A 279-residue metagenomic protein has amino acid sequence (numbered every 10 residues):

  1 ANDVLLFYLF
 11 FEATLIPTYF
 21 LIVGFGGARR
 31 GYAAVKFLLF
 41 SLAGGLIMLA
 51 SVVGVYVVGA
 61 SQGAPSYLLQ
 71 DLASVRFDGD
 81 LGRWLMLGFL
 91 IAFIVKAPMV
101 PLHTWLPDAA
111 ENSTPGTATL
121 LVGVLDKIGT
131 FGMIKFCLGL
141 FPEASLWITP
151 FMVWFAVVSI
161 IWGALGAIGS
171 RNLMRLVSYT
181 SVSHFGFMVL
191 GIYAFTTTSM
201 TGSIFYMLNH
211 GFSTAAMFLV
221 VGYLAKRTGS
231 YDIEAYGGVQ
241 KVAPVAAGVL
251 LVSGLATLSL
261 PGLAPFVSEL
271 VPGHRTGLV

Functional and structural regions predicted by a protein language model:
A1-F7, P17-V279: Hydrophobic transmembrane alpha-helices and their helix-loop junctions in integral membrane proteins
E12: Short phosphate-coordinating micro-motif centered on Lys-Gly-acidic
